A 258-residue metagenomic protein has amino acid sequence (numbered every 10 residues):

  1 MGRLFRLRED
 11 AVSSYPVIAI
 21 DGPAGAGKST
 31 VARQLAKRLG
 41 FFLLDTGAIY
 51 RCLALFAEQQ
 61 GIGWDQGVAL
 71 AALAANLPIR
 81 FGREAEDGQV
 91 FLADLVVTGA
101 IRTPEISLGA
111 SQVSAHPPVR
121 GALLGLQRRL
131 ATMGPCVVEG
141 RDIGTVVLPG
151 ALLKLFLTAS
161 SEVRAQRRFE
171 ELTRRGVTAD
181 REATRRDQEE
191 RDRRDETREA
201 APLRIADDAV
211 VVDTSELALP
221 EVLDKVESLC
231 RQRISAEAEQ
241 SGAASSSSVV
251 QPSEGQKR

Functional and structural regions predicted by a protein language model:
F5-R6, L92-T98, F169-R175, R194 (+1 more regions): NTP-dependent small-molecule kinase module
I20: Hydrophobic anchor at the beta1->P-loop junction of P-loop NTPases
P23: P-loop (Walker A) phosphate-binding loop of NTP-binding proteins
K28: Conserved lysine of the Walker
V31: Hydrophobic positions on the alpha1 helix immediately C-terminal to the Walker A/P-loop
K37-P104: N-terminal phosphate/diphosphate-binding loop that engages ATP/GTP or pyrophosphate donors across diverse enzyme folds
G82, Q127-M133, I143-V146, G150 (+1 more regions): Small-molecule kinase domains that catalyze NTP-dependent phosphoryl transfer to phosphate-bearing small molecules
T98-V177: ATP-dependent NMP and nucleoside kinases share a basic, alpha-helical "lid"
